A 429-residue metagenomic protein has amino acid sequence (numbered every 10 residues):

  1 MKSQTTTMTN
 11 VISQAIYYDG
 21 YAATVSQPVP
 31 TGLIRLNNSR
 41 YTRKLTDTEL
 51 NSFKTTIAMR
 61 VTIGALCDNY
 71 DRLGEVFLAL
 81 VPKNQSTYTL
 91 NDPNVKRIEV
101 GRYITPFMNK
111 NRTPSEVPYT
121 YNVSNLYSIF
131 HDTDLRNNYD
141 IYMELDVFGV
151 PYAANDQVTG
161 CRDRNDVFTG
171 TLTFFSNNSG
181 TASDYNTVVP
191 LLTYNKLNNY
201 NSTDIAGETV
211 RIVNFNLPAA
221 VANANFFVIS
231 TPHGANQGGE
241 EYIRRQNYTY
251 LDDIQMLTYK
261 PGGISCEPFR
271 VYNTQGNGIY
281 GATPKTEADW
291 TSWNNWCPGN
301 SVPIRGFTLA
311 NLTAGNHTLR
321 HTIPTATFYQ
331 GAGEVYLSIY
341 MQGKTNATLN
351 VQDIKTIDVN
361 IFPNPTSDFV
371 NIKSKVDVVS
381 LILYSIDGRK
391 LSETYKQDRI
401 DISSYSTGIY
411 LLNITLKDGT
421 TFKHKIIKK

Functional and structural regions predicted by a protein language model:
K2-T348: Extracellular/secretory-pathway and virion-surface proteins
I354-K429: C-terminal outer-membrane/trafficking sorting elements
